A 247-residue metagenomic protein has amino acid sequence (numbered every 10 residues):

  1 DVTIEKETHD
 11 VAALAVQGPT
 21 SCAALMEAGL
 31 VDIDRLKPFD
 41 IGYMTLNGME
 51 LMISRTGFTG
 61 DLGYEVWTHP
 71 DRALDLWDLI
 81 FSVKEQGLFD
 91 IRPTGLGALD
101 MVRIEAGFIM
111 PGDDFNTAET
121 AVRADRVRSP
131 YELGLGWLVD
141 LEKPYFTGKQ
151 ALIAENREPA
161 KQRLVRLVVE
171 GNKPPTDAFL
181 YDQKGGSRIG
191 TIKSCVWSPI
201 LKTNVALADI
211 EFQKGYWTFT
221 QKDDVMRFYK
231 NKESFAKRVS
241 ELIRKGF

Functional and structural regions predicted by a protein language model:
D1-F247: Conserved, structured C-terminal
